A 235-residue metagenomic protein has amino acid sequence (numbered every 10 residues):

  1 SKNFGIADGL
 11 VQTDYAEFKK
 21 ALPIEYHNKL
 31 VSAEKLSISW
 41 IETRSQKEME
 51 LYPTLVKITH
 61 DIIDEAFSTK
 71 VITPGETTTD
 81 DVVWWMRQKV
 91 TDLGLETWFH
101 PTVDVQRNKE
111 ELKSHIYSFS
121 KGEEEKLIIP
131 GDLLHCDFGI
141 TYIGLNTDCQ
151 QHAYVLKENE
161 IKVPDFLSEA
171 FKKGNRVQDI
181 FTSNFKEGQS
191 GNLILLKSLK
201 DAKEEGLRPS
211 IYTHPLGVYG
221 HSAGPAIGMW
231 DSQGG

Functional and structural regions predicted by a protein language model:
S1-G235: Active-site neighborhoods and metal-handling regions in enzymes and metal-associated proteins
